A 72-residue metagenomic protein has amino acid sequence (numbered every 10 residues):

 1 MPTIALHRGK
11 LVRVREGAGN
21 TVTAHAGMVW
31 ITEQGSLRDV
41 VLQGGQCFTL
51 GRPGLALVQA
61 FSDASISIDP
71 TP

Functional and structural regions predicted by a protein language model:
P2, L11, R15, P72: Small, basic N-terminal interaction modules of short regulatory proteins
I4-L6, L11, S36-R52: Short acidic-glycine-tyrosine-enriched beta hairpin
V12, M28-I31, C47, S65: Short beta-strand segments in beta-sandwich/barrel cores
E16, E33-Q34, R52, A60: Conserved "cap/hinge" positions at secondary-structure junctions
G17-V29: Glycine- and acidic-residue-biased ligand/ion/polar-headgroup-sensing regions
Q43-P72: C-terminal structural segments of small proteins and small subunits
